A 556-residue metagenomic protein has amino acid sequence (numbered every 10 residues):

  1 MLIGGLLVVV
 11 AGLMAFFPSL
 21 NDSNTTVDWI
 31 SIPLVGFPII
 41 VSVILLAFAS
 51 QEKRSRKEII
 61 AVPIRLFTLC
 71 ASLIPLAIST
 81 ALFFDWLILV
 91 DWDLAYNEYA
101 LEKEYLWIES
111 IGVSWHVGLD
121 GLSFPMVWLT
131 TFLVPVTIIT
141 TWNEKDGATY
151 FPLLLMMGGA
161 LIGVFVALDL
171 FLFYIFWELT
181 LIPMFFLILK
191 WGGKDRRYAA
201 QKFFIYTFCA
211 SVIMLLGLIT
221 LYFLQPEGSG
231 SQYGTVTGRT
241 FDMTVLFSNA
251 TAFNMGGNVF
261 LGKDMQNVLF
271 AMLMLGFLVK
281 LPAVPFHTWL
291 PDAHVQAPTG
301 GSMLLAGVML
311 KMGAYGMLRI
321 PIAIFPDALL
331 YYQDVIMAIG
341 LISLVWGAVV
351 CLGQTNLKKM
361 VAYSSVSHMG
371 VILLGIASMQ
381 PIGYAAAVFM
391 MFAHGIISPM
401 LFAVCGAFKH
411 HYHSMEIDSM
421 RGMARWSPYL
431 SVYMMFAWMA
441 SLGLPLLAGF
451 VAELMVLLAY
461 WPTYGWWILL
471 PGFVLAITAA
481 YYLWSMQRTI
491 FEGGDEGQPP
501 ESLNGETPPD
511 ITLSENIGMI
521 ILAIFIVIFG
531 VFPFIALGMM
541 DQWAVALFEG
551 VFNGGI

Functional and structural regions predicted by a protein language model:
M1-G4, I59-L73, Y198-A210, S427-S431 (+1 more regions): Alpha-helical transmembrane segments and their helix-start/interface "positive-inside/aromatic belt" motifs in integral
M1-P33, I40-I139, A148-P152, Q232-T235 (+3 more regions): Transmembrane helix-loop-helix hairpins at membrane boundaries of multipass inner-membrane proteins
G12-S19, L46-K53, T80-V90, P135-K145 (+7 more regions): Transmembrane helix-loop junctions and nearby membrane-interface residues
L69-I88, T207-Y222, L475-A476, I521-I535: Hydrophobic alpha-helical membrane-insertion segments
S72-D85, M157, K311-G313, W438-L442: A generic, lipid-embedded transmembrane alpha helix
V136-W142, G159-F171, F185-L483, Q487-R488: Hydrophobic transmembrane alpha-helices and their helix-loop junctions in integral membrane proteins
E178: Short phosphate-coordinating micro-motif centered on Lys-Gly-acidic
A297, S427-Y429, L483-I556: Cytoplasmic/organellar membrane-interface segments at the starts of transmembrane helices in multi-pass inner-membrane
